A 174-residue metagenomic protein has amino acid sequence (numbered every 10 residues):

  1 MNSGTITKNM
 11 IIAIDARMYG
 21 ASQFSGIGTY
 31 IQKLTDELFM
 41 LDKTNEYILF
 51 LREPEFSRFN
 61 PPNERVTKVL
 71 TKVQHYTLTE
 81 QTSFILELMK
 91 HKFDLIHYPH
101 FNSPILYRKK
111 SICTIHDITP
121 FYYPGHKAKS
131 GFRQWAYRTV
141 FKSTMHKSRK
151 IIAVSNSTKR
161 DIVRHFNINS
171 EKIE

Functional and structural regions predicted by a protein language model:
M1-E174: Carbohydrate transferase catalytic cores enriched for Leloir-type hexosyltransferases
